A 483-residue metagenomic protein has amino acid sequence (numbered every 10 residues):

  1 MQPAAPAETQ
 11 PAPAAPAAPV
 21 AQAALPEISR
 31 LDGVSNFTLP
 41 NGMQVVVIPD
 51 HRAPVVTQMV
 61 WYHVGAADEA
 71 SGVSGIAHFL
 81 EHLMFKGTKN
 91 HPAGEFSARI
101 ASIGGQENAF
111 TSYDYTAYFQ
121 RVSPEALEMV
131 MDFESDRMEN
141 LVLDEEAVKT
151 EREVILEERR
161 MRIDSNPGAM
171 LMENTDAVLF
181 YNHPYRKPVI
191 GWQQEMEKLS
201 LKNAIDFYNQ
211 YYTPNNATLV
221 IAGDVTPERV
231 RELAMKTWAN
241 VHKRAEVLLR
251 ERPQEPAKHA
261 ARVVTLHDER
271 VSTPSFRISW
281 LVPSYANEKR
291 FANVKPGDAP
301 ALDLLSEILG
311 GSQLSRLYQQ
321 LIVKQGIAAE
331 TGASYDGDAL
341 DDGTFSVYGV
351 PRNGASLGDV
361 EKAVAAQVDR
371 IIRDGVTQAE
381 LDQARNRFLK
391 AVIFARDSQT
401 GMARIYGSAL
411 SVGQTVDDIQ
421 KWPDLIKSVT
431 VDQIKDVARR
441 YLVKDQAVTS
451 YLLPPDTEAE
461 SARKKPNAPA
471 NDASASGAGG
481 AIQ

Functional and structural regions predicted by a protein language model:
M1-P3: Sec-dependent N-terminal signal peptides
A5-A66, N90-E125, R162-N216, N240-N287 (+6 more regions): Non-catalytic beta-strand/loop surface segments
G65-V73: Short pre-active-site segment immediately N-terminal to the catalytic Zn-binding motif
A70-S71, E128-M131, S165, E232 (+4 more regions): Solvent-exposed, non-transmembrane alpha-helical starts
S74-T88: Active-site SXXK
K86-H91, M138-E146, R162, V376-T377: Short, polar/flexible loop-turn hinges at active-site or ligand-entry regions and domain interfaces
S135-L143, K236-A245, A365-V376: A common structural junction motif
